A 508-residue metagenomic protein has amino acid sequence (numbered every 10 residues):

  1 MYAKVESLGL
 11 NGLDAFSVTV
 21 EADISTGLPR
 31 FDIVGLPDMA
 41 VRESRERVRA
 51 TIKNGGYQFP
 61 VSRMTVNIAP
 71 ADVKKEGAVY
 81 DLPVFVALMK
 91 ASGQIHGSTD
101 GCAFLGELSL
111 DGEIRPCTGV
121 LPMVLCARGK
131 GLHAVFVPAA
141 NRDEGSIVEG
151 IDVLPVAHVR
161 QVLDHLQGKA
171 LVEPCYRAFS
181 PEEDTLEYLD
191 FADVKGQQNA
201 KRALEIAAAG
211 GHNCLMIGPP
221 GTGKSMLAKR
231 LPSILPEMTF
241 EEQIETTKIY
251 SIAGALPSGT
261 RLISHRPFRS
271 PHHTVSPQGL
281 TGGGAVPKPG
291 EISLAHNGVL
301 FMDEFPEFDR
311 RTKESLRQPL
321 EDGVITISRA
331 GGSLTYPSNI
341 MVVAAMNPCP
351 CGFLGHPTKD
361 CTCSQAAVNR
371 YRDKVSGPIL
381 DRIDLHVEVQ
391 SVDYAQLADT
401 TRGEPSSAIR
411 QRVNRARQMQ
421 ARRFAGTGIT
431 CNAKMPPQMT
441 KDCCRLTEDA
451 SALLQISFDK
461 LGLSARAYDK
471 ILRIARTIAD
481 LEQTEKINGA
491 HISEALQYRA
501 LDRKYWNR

Functional and structural regions predicted by a protein language model:
M1-L215, P219-S225, Y468, E485-R508: Peripheral, non-AAA+ core regions of ATP-driven protein-machinery
V18-I24, L280, D384-V387: Short beta-strand elements
A40-R45, P60, N67-G77, P287 (+1 more regions): Basic, amphipathic alpha-helical bundle interface domains used for macromolecular binding and assembly
L110, L300-F301, E307-F308, Y394: Residues immediately C-terminal
E205, R261-L262, R266-P267, P277-L300 (+1 more regions): Conserved alpha-helical scaffold flanking the Walker A/P-loop in AAA+ ATPase domains
M216-P257: Walker A/P-loop
F240-S276, G283-G284, Q390, T430-Q438 (+2 more regions): Conserved inter-motif catalytic segment of the P-loop NTP-binding fold
N297, D303-E304, S315: Walker B catalytic acidic pair
